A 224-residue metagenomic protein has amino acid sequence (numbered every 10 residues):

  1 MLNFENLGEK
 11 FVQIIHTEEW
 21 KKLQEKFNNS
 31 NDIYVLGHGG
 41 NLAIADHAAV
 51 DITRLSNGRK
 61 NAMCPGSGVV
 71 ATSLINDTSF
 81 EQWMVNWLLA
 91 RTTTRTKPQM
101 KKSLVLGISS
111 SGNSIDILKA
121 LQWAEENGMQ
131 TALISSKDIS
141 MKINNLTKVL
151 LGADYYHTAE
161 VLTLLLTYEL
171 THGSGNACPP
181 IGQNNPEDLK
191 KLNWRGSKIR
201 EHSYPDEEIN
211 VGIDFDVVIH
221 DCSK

Functional and structural regions predicted by a protein language model:
M1-V12: Helix-enriched interaction subdomains in cytosolic or periplasmic regions, typified by TIR/SEFIR signaling/NADase cores
F4, W20-L23, A45, T163: Hydrophobic packing residues in well-ordered alpha-helices of helical domains and bundles
K10-S30: A short, well-structured juxtamembrane/interface segment
Q24-F27, R91-P98, H202-S203: Glycine-rich helix-loop-beta junction characteristic of Rossmann-like nucleotide cofactor-binding loops
S30, N144-T147, E207-I209, F215: Short, well-ordered alpha-helix to beta-strand connector turns
I33, H38-P186: Glycine-rich phosphate-binding loops that contact phosphosugars or nucleotide phosphates
G182-G196: A short, charged, Gly/Pro-tolerant segment at domain boundaries
K198-K224: Alpha-helical substrate-recognition element adjacent to the catalytic core
